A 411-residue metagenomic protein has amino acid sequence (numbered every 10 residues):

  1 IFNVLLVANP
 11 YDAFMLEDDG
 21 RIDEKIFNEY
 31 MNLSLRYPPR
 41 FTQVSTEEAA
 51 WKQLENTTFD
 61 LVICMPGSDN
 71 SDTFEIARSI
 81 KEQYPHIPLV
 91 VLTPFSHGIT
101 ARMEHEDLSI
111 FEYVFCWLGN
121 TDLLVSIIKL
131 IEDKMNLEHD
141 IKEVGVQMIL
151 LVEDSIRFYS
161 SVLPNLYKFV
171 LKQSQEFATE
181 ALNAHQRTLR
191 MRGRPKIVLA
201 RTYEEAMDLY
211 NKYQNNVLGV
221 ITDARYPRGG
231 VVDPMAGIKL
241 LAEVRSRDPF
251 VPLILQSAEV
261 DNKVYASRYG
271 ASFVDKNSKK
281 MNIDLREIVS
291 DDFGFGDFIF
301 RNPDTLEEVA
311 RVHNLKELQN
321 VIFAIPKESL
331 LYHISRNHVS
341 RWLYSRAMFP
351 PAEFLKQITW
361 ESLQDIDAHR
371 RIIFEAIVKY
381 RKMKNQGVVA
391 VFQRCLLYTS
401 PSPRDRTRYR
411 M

Functional and structural regions predicted by a protein language model:
I1-T42, E106-Y113, W117-K196, Y203-E204 (+4 more regions): Non-catalytic signal-transmission and effector/linker regions of two-component phosphorelay proteins
M15-F27, P38, Q43-W51, E55-L89 (+4 more regions): Conserved phosphotransfer microenvironments
H86-V90, M148, V251-I254, S272: Proline-centered loop/turn at the N-terminus of a beta-strand
L92-P94, Q256, K276: Hydrophobic/aromatic residues positioned on beta-strands within the core alpha/beta folds
E104-Y113, Y265-F273: As written
S329-W360: Amphipathic alpha-helical packing elements
M348, Y398-T407: Conserved small/polar residues in nucleotide/adenosyl-binding loops
M383-S400: Long, charge-patterned amphipathic interaction tracts in eukaryotic proteins
